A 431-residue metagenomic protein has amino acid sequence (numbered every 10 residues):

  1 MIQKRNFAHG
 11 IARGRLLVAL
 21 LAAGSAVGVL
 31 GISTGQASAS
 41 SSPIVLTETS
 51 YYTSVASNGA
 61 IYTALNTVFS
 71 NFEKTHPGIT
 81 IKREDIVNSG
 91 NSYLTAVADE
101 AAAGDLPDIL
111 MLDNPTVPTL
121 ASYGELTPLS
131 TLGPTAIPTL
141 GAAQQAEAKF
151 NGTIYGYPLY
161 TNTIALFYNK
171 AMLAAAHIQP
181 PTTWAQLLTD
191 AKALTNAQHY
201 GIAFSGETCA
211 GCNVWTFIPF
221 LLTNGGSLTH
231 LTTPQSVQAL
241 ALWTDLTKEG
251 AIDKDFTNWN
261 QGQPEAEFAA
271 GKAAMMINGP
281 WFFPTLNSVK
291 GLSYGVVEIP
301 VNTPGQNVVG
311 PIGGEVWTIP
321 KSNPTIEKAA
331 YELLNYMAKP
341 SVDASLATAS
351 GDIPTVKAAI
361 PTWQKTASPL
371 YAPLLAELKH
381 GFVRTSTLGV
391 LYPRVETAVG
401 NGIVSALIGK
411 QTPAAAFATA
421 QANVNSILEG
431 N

Functional and structural regions predicted by a protein language model:
I2-R5, L16-G31, G35-T119, T303 (+3 more regions): Conserved N-terminal structural module of periplasmic/extracytoplasmic solute-binding proteins
N71, T75-L140, A171-T182, E267 (+3 more regions): Extracytoplasmic "Venus flytrap"/periplasmic binding protein-like
K74-T75, A176, A241, K248-I252 (+2 more regions): Extracytoplasmic/periplasmic substrate-recognition and gating elements
N114-T163, L188, C212-T216, G295 (+2 more regions): Hinge/lid segment of periplasmic solute-binding proteins
L120-G124, Q144-P180, G206-L228, P311-P320 (+1 more regions): Periplasmic solute-binding protein
A143, E147, V297, A347-A398 (+1 more regions): Long, aromatic- and glycine/proline-rich binding clefts that accommodate carbohydrate-like moieties
A174, K248, H380-N431: Conserved C-terminal helix/tail region of periplasmic/extracytoplasmic solute-binding proteins
A191-T195, T229-T257: Glycine-centered hinge/linker elements that transmit conformational signals in sensory and ligand-binding systems
